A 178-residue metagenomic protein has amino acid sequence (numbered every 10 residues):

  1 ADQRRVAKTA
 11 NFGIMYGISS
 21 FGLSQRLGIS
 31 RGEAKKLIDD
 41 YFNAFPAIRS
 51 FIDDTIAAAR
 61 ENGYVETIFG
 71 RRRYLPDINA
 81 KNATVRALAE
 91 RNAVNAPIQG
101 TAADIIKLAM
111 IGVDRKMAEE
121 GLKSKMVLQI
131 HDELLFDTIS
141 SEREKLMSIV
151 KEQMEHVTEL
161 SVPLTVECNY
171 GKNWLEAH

Functional and structural regions predicted by a protein language model:
A1-H178: Conserved catalytic core of nucleotide polymerization and phosphodiester-bond processing enzymes
